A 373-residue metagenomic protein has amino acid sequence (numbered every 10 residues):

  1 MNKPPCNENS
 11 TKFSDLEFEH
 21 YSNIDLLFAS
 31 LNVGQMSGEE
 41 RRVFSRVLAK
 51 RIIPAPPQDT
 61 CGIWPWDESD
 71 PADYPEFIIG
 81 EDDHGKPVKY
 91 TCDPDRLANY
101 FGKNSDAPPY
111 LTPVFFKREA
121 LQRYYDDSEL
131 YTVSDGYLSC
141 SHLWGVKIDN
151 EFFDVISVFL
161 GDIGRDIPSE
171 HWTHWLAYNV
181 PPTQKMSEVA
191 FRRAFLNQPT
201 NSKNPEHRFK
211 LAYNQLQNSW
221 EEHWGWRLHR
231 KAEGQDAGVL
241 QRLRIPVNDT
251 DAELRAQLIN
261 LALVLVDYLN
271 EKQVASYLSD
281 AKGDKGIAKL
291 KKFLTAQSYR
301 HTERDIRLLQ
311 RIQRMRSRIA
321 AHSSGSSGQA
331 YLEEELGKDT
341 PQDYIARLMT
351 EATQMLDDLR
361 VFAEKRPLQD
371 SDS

Functional and structural regions predicted by a protein language model:
K3-F153, L160-R311, Y344, T350-S373: Amphipathic alpha-helical interface elements
S157-V158, I319: Intrinsically disordered, low-complexity segments used for protein-protein interactions
G225, E334-G337: Glycine-centered flexibility motif
E303-E333: Histidine-centered, metal-coordinating catalytic motifs and their short helical/loop contexts
A330-E335, L356-R360: Short alpha-helical linear motifs
L336-A346: Amphipathic, charged alpha-helical scaffolds that flank and support histidine-based chemistry in signaling
